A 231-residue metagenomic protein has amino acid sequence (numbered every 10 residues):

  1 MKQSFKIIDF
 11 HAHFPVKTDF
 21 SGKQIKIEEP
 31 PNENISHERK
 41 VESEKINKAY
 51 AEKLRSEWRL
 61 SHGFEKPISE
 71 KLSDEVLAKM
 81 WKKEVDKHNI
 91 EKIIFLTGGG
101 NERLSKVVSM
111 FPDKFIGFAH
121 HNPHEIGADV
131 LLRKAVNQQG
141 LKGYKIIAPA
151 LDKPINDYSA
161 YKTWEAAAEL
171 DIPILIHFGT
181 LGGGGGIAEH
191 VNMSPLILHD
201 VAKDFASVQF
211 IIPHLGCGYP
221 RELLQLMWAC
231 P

Functional and structural regions predicted by a protein language model:
M1-P231: Helix-coil boundary/capping segments in enzymes
